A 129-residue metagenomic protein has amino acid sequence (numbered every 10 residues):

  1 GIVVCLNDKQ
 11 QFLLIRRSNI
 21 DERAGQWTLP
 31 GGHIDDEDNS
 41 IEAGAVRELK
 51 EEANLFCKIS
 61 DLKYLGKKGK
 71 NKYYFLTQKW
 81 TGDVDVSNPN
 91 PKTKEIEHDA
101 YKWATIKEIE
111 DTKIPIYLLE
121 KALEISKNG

Functional and structural regions predicted by a protein language model:
G1-L13, D35, N71: Conserved N-terminal beta-strand and adjoining loop/helix that marks the start of the Nudix/MutT-like hydrolase domain
K9, R23-A24, N71, H98: A structure-centric signal for secondary-structure junctions around beta-strands
Q11-R47, E51: Conserved Nudix-box catalytic region and its N-terminal flanking loop in Nudix hydrolases and closely related
I34-L118, I125: Unchanged
